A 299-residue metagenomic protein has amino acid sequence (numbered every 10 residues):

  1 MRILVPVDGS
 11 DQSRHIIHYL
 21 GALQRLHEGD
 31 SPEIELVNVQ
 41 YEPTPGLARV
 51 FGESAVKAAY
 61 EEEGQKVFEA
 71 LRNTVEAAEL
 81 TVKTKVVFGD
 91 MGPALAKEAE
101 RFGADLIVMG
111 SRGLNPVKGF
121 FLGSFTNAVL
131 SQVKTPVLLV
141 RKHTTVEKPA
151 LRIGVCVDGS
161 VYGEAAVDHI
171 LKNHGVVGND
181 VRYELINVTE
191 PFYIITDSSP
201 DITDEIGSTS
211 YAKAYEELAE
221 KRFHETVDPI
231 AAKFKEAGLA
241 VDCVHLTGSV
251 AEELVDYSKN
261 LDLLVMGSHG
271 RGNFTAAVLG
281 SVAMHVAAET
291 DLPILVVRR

Functional and structural regions predicted by a protein language model:
M1-E53, L151-T209, K233-D242, Y257 (+1 more regions): Small/aliphatic-rich secondary-structure junction motif
R2, L26, G92-T145, D256-R299: Gly/Ser-rich helix-loop-strand patches that form or flank binding pockets for ribonucleotide-derived cofactors
D8, V87, G113, K142 (+4 more regions): Structured loop/turn residues at secondary-structure junctions
A22, E28, A55-A58, N73-I107 (+1 more regions): Structural beta-alpha unit
E35-V37, K83-V87, L138, E184-I186 (+2 more regions): General small-molecule cofactor/ligand-binding pocket signal
S54-K66, G207-R222: A short acidic, glycine-rich active-site loop that binds or catalyzes chemistry on phosphate/adenosine moieties
G64-F68, R72, E220-V227, A231: N-terminal membrane-insertion helices
N127, D168, D228, E252 (+1 more regions): Active-site phosphate/pyrophosphate- and oxyanion-stabilizing loops and adjacent acidic/basic residues in soluble
